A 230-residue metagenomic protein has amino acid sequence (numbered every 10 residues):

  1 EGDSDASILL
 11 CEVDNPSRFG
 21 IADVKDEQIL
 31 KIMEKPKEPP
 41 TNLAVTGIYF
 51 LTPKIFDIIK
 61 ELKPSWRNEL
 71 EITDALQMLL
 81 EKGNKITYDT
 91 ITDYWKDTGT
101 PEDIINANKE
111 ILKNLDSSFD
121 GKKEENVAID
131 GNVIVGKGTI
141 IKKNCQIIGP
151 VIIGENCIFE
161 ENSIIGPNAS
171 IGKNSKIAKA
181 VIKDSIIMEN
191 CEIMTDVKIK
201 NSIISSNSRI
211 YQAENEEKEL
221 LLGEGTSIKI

Functional and structural regions predicted by a protein language model:
E1-K63: Conserved core of the sugar-phosphate nucleotidyltransferase
K54, E61-I230: Left-handed beta-helix
